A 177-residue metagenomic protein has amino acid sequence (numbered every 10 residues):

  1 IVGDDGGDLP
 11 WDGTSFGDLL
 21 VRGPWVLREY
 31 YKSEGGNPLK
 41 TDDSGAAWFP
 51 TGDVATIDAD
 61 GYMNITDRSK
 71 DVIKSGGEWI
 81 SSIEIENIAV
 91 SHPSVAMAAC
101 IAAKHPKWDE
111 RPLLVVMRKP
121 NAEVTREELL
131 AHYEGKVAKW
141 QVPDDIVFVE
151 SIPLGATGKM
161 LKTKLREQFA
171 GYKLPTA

Functional and structural regions predicted by a protein language model:
I1-D5, E150-T157: Active-site and channel-lining beta-strand-loop segments that bind or position nucleotide-derived/phosphorylated
I1-L20, A59-D60, A122-R126, L161: Conserved beta-loop-beta connector loops within the AMP-binding
G3-D4, G45-A47: Short gly/ser/thr-rich secondary-structure transition/capping motifs
D5-T41, E78: Conserved ATP/PPi-binding loop(s) of AMP-dependent carboxylate-activating enzymes
S15-F16, T51, V142: Short, flexible surface segments
G23, R28-E29, N37, A47 (+4 more regions): AMP-binding/adenylate-forming catalytic core of the ANL superfamily
Q168-A177: Acidic/polar alpha-helix N-cap and adjacent early helical turns within long charge-rich amphipathic helices/linkers
